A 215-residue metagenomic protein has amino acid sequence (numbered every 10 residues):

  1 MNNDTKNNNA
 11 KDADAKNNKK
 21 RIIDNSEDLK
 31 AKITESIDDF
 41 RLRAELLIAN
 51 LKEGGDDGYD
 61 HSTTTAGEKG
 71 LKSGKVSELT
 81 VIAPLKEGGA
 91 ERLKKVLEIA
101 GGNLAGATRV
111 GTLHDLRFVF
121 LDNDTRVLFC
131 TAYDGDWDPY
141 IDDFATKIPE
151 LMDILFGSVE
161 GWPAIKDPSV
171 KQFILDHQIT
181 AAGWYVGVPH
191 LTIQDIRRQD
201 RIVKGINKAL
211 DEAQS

Functional and structural regions predicted by a protein language model:
N2-R126, G135, P139, D167-S215: Short S/T/G/P-rich N-terminal loop/turn motif that feeds into the first structured element of a domain
R117-E160: Active-site/pore-lining binding-face segments in mid-to-C-terminal subdomains
